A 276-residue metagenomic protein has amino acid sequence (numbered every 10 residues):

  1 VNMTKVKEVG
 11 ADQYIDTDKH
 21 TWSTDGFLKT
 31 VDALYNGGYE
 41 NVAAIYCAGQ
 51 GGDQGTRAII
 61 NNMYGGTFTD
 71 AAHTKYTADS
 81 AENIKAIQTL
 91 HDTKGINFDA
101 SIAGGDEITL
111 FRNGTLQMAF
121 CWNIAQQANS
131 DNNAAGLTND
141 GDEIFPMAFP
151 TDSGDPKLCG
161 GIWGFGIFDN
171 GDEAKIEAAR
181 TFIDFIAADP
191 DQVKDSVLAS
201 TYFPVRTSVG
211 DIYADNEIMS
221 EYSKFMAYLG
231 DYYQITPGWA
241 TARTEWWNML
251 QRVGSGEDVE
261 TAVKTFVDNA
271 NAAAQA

Functional and structural regions predicted by a protein language model:
V1-D16, L28, C47-A72, G154 (+2 more regions): Periplasmic solute-binding protein
D16-H20, A43-I45, G66-K85, N133-T138 (+2 more regions): Short, solvent-exposed loop/beta-turn-alpha elements that line the ligand-binding surface or hinge of extracytoplasmic
H20-G26, D99-N113: Short helix-initiation/N-cap motifs at beta->coil->alpha
L28-Y35, A72-I102: Glycine-centered hinge/linker elements that transmit conformational signals in sensory and ligand-binding systems
N36-Q50, A188-A199, A273-A276: Bilobed periplasmic-binding protein-like "clamshell/Venus-flytrap" ligand-binding domains
Q88, T93-I96, A134-T201: Extracytoplasmic/periplasmic substrate-recognition and gating elements
Q117-W122: Paired acidic/hydrophobic, glycine-rich loop segments that form the ligand-binding mouth/hinge of periplasmic-binding
D191, F203-V205, G210, S223-A276: Conserved C-terminal helix/tail region of periplasmic/extracytoplasmic solute-binding proteins
